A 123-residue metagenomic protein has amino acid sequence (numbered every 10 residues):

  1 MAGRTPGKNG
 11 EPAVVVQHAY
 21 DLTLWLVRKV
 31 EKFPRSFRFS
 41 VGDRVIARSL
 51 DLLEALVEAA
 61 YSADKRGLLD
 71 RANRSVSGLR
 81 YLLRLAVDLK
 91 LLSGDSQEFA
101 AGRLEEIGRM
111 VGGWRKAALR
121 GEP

Functional and structural regions predicted by a protein language model:
M1-P123: Amphipathic alpha-helical assembly/interaction segments
